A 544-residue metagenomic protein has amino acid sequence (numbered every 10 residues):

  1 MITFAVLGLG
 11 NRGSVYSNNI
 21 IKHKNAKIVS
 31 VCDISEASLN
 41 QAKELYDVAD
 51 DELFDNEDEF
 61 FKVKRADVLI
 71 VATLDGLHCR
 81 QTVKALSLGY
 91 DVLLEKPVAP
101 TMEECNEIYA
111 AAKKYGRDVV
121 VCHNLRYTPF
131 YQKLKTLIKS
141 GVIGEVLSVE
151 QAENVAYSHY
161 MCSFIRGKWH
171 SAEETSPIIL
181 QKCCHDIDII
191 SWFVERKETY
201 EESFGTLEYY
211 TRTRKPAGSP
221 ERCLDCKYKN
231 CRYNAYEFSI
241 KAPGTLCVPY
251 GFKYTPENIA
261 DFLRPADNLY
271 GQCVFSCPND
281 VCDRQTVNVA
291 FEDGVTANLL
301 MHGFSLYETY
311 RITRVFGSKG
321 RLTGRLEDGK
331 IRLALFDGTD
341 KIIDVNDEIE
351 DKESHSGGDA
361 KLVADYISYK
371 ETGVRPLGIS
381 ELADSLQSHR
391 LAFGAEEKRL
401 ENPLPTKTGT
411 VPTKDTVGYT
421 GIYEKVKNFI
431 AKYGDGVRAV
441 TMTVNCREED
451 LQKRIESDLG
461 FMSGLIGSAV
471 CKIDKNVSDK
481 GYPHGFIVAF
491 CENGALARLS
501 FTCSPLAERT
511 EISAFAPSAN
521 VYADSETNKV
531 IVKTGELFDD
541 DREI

Functional and structural regions predicted by a protein language model:
M1-V48, K432-G434: N-terminal Rossmann-like dinucleotide-binding module
G10, Y16, V48-A111, E401 (+1 more regions): Beta-loop-alpha module in the N-terminal Rossmann-like domain of NAD(P)-dependent dehydrogenases, especially those
V68-I70, A290-D293, T323-K330, A334-T339 (+5 more regions): C-terminal helix-rich "cap/oligomerization" subdomain common to oxidoreductases
V71, L94, V119-V121, E150 (+3 more regions): Hydrophobic residues in well-ordered beta-strands that form the structural core
L125-Q272, N402, P412-D474: Predominantly a Rossmann-like dinucleotide-binding segment in NAD(P)-dependent oxidoreductases
G205-T206, T211-A360, V477-Y482, E492-I544: NAD(P)-dinucleotide binding in Rossmann-like oxidoreductases
A364, L382, H389-N428, K432 (+4 more regions): Structured N-terminal alpha/beta-domain signature that marks small ligand/cofactor-binding or signaling modules
